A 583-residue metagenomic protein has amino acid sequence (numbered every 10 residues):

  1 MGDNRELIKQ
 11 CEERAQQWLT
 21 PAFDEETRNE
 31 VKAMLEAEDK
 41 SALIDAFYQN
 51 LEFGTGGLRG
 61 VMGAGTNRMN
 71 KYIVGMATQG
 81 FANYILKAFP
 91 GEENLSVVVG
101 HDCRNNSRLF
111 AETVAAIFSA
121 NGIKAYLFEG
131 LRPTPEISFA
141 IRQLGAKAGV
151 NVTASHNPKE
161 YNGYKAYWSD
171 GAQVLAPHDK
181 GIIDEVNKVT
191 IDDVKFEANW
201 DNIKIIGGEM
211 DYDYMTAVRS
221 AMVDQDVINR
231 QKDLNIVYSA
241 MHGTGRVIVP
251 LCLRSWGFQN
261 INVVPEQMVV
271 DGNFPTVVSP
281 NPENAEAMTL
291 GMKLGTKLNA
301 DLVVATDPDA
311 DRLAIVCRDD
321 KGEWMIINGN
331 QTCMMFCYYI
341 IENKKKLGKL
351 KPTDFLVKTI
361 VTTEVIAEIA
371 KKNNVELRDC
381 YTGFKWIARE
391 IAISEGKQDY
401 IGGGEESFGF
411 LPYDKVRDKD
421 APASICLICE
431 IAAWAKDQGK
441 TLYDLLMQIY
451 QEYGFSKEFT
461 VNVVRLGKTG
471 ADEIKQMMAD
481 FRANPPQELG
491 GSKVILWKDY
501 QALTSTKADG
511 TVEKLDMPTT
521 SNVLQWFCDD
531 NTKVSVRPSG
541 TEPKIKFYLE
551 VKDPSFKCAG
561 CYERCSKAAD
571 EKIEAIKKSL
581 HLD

Functional and structural regions predicted by a protein language model:
G2-V114, W200, K204-I236, T244: An N-terminal, well-structured beta->alpha segment
W18-A22, E26, A42-A46, N50-L51 (+2 more regions): Gly/Ser/Thr-enriched, mixed-charge loops and adjacent short helices that form phosphate/oxyanion-binding elements
F47-N67, A154-N157, A240-I248, C252 (+4 more regions): Conserved phosphate/anionic-ligand binding catalytic regions in large, soluble enzymes, centered on
V98-Y161, Q259-I315: N-terminal small/polar loop signature for handling phosphorylated ligands or for N-terminal nucleophile
F110-F118, Y161-W168, V249, D311-Q331 (+1 more regions): Short Gly/Thr/Asp-enriched flexible loops that form oxyanion-binding sites at enzyme active sites
Y167-K195, N330-D354, K358-A367, A421: Glycine-rich phosphate-binding loop plus the immediately following alpha-helix
T296, A300-L302, E323-M325, N343-R537 (+3 more regions): Phosphate-binding and adjacent anionic-ligand microenvironments
